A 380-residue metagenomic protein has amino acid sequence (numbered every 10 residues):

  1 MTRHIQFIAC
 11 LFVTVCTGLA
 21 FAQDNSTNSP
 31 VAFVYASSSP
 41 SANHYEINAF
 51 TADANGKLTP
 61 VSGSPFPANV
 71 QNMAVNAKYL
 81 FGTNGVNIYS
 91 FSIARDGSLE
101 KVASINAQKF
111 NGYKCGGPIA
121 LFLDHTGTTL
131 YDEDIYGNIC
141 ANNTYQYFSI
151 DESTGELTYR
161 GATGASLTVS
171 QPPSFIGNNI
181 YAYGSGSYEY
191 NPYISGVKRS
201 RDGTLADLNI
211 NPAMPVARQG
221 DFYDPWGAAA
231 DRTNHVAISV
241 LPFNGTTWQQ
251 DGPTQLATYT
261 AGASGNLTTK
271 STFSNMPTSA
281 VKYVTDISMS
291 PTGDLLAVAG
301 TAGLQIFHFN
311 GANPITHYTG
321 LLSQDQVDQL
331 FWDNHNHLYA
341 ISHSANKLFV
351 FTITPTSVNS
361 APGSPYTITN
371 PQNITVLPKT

Functional and structural regions predicted by a protein language model:
A22-S64, V75: An edge-strand/N-cap motif at the start of beta-rich repeat modules
N28-A32, A77-K78, T126-T128, G177-I180 (+3 more regions): Short coil/turn segments that connect the beta-strands within blades of beta-propeller domains
V34-A36, G82, D132, A182-G184 (+3 more regions): Residue position within the beta-strands of beta-propeller blades
S39-H44, N87-Y89, Y136-N142, G186-N191 (+3 more regions): Short glycine/acidic-enriched loop and turn motifs that connect beta-strands
A49-K57, F91-S98, Y147-E156, G196-L205 (+3 more regions): Short loop/turn segments immediately following beta-strands, especially the blade-tip and inter-blade linker loops
L58-F66, L99-Q108, L157-A165, A206-A217 (+3 more regions): Beta-propeller fold detector
A68-V75, Y113-F122, L167-F175, G220-A229 (+3 more regions): Repeated scaffold domains used in trafficking and secretory/extracellular systems, primarily beta-propellers
H343-T380: Blade-level signature of beta-propeller repeat domains, shared across WD40, Kelch, NHL, RCC1 and BNR/Asp-box propellers
